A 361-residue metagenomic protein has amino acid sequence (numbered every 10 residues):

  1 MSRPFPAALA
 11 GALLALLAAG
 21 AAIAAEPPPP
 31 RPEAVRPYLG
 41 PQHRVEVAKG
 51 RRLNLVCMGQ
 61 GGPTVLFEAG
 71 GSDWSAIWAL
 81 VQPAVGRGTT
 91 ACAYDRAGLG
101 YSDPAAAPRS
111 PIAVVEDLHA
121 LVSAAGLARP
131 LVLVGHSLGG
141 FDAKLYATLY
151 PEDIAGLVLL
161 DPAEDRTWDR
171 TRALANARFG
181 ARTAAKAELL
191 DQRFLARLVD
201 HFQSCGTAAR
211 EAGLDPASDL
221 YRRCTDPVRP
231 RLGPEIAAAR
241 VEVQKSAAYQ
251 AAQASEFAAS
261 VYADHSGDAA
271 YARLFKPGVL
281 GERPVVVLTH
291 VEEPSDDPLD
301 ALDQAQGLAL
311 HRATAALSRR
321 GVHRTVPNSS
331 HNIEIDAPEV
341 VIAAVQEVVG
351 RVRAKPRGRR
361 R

Functional and structural regions predicted by a protein language model:
A48-Y101: Conserved HGGG/HGGXW glycine-rich cap/lid loop of the alpha/beta-hydrolase fold
V56, R96-V134, D142, Y150 (+2 more regions): Active-site loop/oxyanion-hole signature of alpha/beta-hydrolase fold enzymes
L66-G70, H136, D161: The conserved beta1-alpha1 loop
L131-V132, A155-V158: Residue in the alpha/beta-hydrolase core beta-strand immediately N-terminal to the catalytic nucleophile
G140-P151, L157: Short glycine-enriched nucleophile-adjacent loop and the immediately C-terminal alpha-helix near the catalytic center
L160-A208: Flexible "cap/lid" loop of the alpha/beta hydrolase fold
G213, R229-T325: Conserved serine/cysteine hydrolase catalytic core
R319-R361: Catalytic active-site module of serine/aspartate enzymes centered on a nucleophile-bearing elbow/loop
